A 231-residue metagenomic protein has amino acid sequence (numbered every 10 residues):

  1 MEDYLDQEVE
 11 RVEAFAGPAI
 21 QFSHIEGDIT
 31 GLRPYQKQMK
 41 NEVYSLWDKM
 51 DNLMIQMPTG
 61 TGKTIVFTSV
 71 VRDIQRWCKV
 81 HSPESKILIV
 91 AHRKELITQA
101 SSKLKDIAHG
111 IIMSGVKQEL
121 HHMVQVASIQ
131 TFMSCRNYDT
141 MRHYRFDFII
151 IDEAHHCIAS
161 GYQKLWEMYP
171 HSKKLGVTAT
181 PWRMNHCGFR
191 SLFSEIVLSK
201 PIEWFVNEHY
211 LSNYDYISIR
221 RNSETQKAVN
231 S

Functional and structural regions predicted by a protein language model:
D6-Q56: Conserved pre-motif I regulatory segment
K49-R72: Walker A/P-loop
T61-S69, H81-L104, G161: Conserved Walker A/P-loop ATP-binding site and its immediately adjacent core in helicase/helicase-like ATPase domains
I74-P83, A108-H109: Post-Walker A helix-loop "phosphate-sensing" segment adjacent to the P-loop in P-loop NTPases
S85-K86, H121-V124, F146-F148, H171-G176: Loop/turn-to-beta-strand initiation segments
R93, A127-T131, E153, V177-P181: A short beta-strand-to-loop transition that corresponds to the Sensor-1 phosphate-sensing loop of AAA+ P-loop ATPases
S114-F148, A159-K164: Conserved helix/coil segment N-terminal to the catalytic DExD/H
F148, H155-Y216: Post-DEXD/H (motif II) to motif III coupling segment of the RecA-like Helicase ATP-binding lobe
